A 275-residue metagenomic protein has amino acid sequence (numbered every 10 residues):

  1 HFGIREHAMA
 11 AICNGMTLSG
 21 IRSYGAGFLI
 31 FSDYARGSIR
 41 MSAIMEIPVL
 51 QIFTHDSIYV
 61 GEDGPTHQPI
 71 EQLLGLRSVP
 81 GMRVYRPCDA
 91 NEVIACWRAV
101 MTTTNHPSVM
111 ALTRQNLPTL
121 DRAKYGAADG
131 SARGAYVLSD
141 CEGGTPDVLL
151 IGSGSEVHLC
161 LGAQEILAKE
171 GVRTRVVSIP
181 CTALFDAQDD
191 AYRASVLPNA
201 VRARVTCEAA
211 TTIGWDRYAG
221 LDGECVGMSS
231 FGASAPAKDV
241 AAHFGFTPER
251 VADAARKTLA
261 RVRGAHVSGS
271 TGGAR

Functional and structural regions predicted by a protein language model:
H1-L74, E92-A95, L161: Thiamine diphosphate
F2, Y24-A26, Q51-F53, V84-C88 (+3 more regions): General beta-strand structural signal in soluble alpha/beta enzymes
L18-Y24, V79-G81, G143-V148: Short, surface-exposed connector motifs at secondary-structure boundaries
G20-R22, P48-L50, R83, P107 (+2 more regions): Proline-centered loop/turn at the N-terminus of a beta-strand
I30, C88-E92, S155, P180: Short beta->alpha linker loops
M45, V79-P80, A219-D222: Short, structured coil segments at secondary-structure junctions
Y59-T66, T102-R275: Thiamine diphosphate
P87-T103: Conserved glycine-bearing catalytic or ligand-binding loops at nucleotide- and phosphate-handling centers of large
